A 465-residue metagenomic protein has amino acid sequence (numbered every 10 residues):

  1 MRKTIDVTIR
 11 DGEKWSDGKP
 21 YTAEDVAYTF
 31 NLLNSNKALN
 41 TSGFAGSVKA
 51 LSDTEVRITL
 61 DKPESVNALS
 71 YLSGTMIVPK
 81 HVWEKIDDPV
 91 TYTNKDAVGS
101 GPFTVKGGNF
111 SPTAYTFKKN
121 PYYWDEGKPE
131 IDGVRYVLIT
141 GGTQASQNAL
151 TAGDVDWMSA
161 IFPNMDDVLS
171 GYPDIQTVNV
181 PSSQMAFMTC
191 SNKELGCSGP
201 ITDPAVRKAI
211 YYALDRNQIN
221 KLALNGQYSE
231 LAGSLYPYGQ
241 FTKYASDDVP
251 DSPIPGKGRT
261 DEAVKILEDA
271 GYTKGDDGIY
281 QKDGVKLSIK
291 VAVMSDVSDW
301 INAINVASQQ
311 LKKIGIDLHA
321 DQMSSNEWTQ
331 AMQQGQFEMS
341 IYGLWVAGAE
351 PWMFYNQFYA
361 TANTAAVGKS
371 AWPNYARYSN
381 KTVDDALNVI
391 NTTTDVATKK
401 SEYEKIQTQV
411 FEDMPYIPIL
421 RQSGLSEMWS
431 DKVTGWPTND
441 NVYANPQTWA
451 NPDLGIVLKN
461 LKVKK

Functional and structural regions predicted by a protein language model:
M1, K19, P63-M76, T189 (+3 more regions): A structural "hinge/loop" feature
M1-K37, L51, R57, S146 (+1 more regions): Aromatic- and charge-enriched surface segment that lines or borders ligand/interaction sites
R2, T8, T41-K85: Surface-exposed binding/hinge segments that line and control ligand-binding clefts or catalytic entry sites
R10-D11, Y122-V168, D317-H319, S324-S325: Ligand-site clamp/hinge motif
T22-T29, D53-T59, P102, I131-G133 (+4 more regions): Alpha-helical secondary-structure segments
S73-G133, T260-D261, K265, D269 (+2 more regions): Gly/Pro-rich hinge or "lid" segments in bacterial periplasmic/extracellular proteins
F110-P112, A270-A347, R421-G424: Ligand/substrate-recognition segments at binding pockets and active sites
A114, K119, A213-D248, E262-V264 (+2 more regions): Detector for C-terminal structural segments
